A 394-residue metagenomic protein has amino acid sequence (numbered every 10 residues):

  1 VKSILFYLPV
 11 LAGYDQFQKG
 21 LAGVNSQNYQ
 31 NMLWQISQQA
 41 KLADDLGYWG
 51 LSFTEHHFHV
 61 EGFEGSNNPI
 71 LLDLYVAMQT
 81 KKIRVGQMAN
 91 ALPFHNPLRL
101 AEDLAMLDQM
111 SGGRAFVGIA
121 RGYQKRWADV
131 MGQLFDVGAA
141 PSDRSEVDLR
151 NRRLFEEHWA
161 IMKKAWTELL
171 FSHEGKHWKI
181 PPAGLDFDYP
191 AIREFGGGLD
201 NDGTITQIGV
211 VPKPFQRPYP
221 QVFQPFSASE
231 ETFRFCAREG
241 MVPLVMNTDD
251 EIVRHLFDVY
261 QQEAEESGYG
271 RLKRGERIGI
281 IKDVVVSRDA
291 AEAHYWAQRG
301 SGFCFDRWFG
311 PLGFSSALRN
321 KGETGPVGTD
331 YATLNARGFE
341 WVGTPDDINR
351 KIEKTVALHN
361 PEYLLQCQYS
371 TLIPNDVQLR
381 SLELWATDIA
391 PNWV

Functional and structural regions predicted by a protein language model:
V1-Q27, W127-A128, D202-Y219, N320-R337: N-terminal small/glycine-rich loop or linker at the start of catalytic domains across soluble metabolic enzymes
V1-Q79, I83, Y219: N-terminal beta1-alpha1-beta2 module of alpha/beta enzyme domains
S3-Y7, L51-F53, R84-N90, A115-I119 (+4 more regions): Hydrophobic faces of well-ordered beta-strands that scaffold small-molecule active sites in alpha/beta enzyme cores
D44-D45, L74-K81, L104, D108-R114 (+3 more regions): Acidic (Asp/Glu)-rich catalytic clusters
G47, E55, V76, L107 (+9 more regions): Conserved, mostly hydrophobic/aromatic
G50-I70, A91, N247-T248, Q366-V377: Glycine-rich, proline-tolerant flexible connector loops at the mouths of alpha/beta enzymes
R99-E239: Internal, glycine-rich beta/alpha segment that forms the wall or movable "lid" of small-molecule/cofactor binding
A228-F257: A conserved active-site cap/scaffold subdomain adjacent to cofactor or substrate pockets
